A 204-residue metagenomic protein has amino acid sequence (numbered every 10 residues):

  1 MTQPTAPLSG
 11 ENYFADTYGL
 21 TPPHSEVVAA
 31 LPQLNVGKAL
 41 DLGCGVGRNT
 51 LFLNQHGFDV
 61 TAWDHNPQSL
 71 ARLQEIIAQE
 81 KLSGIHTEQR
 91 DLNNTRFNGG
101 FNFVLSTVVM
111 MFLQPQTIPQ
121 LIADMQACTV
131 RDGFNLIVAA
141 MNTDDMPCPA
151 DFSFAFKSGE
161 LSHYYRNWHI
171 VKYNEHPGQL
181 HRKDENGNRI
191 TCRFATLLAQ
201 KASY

Functional and structural regions predicted by a protein language model:
M1-L34, L40, G45-G99, L113-Q120 (+2 more regions): Class I (Rossmann-like) S-adenosyl-L-methionine-dependent methyltransferase catalytic domain, capturing the SAM-binding
L105: A conserved beta-strand element that flanks and buttresses the S-adenosyl-L-methionine
V108-F112: Short catalytic micro-motifs in class I SAM-dependent methyltransferases
